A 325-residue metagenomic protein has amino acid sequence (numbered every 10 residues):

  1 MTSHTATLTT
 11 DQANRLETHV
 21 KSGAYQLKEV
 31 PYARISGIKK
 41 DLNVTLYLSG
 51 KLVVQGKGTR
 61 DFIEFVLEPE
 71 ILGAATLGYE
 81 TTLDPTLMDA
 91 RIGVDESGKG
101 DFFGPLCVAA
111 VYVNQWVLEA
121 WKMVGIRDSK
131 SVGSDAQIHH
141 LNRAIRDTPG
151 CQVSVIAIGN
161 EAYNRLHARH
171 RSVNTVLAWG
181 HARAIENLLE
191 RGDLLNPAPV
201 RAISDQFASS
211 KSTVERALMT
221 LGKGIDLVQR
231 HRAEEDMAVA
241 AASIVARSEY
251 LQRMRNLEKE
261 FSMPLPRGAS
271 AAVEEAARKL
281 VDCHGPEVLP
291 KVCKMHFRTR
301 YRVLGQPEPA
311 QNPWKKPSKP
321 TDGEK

Functional and structural regions predicted by a protein language model:
M1-K325: RNase H-like, Mg2+-dependent phosphodiesterase core, and more generally RNA phosphate-backbone-engaging helix-loop
